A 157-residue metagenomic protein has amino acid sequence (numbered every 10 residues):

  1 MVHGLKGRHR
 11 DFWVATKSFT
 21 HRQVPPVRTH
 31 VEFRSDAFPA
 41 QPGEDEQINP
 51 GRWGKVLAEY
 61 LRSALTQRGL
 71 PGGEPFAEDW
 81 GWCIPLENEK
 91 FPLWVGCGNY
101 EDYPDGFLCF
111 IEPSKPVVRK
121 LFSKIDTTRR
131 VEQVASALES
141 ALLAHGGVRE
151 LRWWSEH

Functional and structural regions predicted by a protein language model:
M1-P26, N99-H157: Acidic, proline/glycine-rich low-complexity IDRs
T16-Y60, T66, L70: N-terminal low-complexity, intrinsically disordered segments
H30, P92, G106-L108: A residue-level signal for beta-strand positions that form part of recognition/binding surfaces within mature
S35, N88, I111-P113: Short beta-strand-to-loop capping motifs
G72, L93-V95, R149, W153: Generic structural motif
P75-P92: Ser/Thr-rich, low-complexity intrinsically disordered terminal regions
F91-E101: Broad, structure-driven detector of short, well-ordered beta-strand segments within folded domains
